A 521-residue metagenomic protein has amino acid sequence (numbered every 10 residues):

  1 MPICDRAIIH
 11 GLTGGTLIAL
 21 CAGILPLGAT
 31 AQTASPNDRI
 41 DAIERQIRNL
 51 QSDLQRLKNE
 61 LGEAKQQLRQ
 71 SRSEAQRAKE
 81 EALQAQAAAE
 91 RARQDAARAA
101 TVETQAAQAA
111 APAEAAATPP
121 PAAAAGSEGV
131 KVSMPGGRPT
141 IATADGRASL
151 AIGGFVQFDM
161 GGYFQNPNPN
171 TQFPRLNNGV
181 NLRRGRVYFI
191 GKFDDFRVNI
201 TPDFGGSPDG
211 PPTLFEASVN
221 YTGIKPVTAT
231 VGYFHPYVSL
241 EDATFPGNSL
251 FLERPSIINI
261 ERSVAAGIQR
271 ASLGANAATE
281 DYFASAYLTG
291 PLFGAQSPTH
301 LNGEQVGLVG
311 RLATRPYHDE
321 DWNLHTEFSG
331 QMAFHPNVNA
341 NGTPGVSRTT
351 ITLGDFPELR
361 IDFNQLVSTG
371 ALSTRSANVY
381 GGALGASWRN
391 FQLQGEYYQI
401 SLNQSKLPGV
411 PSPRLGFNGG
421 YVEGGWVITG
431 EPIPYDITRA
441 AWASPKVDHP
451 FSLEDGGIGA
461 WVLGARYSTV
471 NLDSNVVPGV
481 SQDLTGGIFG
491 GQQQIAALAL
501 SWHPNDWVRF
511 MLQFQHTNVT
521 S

Functional and structural regions predicted by a protein language model:
M1-H10: N-terminal secretory signal peptides that target proteins for export/translocation
T13-P26: Bacterial N-terminal signal peptides
A31-F155, N168, P432-F451, G456 (+1 more regions): N-terminal periplasmic/intermembrane-space "pro-region" immediately following the signal or transit peptide
N37, L54, K65, R72-E74 (+11 more regions): Residue-level detection of beta-strand scaffold positions
E44, E60, E74, E81 (+5 more regions): Acidic-residue sensor for enzyme active/binding pockets
G129, N177-N178, E261-A266, A371-R375 (+2 more regions): Short Gly/Pro-enriched turn/cap motifs at secondary-structure boundaries
M134-N339, G416-Y421, G425-G456, A460-V477: Outer membrane beta-barrel
G330, N341-S521: Outer-membrane beta-barrel pore domains
